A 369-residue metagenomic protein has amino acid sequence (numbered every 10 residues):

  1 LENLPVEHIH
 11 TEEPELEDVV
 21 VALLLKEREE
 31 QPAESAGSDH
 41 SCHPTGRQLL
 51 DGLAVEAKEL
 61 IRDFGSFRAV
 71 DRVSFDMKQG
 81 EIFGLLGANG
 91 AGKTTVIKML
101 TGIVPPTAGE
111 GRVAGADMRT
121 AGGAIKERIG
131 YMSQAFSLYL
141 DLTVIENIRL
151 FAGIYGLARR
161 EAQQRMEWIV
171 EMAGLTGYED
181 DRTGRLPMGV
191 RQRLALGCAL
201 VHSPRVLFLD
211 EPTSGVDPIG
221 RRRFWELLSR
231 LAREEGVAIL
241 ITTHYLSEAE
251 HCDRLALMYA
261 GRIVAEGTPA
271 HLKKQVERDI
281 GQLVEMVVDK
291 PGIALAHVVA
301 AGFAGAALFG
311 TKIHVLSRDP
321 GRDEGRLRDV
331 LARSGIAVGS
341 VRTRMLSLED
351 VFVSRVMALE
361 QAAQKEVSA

Functional and structural regions predicted by a protein language model:
E7, E12-I61, A358-A369: ABC-family P-loop ATPase nucleotide-binding domain
R149, G153, R160-Y178: Conserved ABC ATPase "signature" region
L196, F224: Hydrophobic anchor residue at the start of the ABC signature
S203: Conserved catalytic motifs of ABC-family nucleotide-binding domains
L207-D210: Catalytic Walker B motif of ABC-type/P-loop ATPase nucleotide-binding domains
L227-I241, L246-R318: ABC transporter nucleotide-binding domain
